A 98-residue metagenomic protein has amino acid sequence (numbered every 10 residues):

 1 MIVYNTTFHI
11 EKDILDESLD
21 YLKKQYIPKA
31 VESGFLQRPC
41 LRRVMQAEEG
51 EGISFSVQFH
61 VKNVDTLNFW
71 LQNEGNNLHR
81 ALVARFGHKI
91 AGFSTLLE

Functional and structural regions predicted by a protein language model:
I2-H9: Active-site-flanking beta-strand signature of metal-NTP-handling nucleotidyl enzymes and homologous cyclase-like
N5, S54-S56, A91-G92: Broad gene-expression machinery/nucleic-acid interaction feature
T6, S18, L22, V57 (+1 more regions): Hydrophobic pocket/interface hotspot
H9-D13, V61-K62: Structural beta->alpha junctions
I14-L41, N77-R80: Short amphipathic alpha-helical segments
D16-S18, E49-E51, L67-F69: Short acidic, gly/pro-rich beta-turn/loop elements at beta-sheet edges and active-site/ligand-binding grooves
K29-S56, L96-L97: Short, glycine- and small/hydrophobic-rich beta-strand elements in well-ordered beta-sheets
S33-Q37, H60-L97: An amphipathic, aromatic/His-enriched active-site/gating alpha helix that lines ligand/cofactor pockets
